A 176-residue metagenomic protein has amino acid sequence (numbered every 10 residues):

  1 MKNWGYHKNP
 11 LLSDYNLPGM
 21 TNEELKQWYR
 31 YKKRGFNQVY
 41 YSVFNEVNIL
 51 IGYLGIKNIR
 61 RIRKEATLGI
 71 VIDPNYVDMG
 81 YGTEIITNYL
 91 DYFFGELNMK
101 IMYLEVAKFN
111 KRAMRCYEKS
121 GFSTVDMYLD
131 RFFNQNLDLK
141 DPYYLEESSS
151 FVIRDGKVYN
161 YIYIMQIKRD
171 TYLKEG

Functional and structural regions predicted by a protein language model:
M1-E23, I162, Q166-G176: A short, well-structured alpha-helix characteristic of acyl/acetyltransferase catalytic modules
P18-V77, V158, I167-L173: Acetyl-CoA-dependent GNAT
T21, N110, F133-N134: Short secondary-structure capping/turn micro-motifs that flank functional sites
T67, V71, E84, I101 (+1 more regions): Amphipathic alpha-helical recognition patches that constitute DNA-binding helices
Y76, G80-Y89: Conserved acetyl-CoA pyrophosphate-binding loop and the N-cap/start of the following alpha-helix in GNAT-like
T83, G95, K108-D126, D141-P142: Conserved active-site alpha-helix within GNAT-family acetyltransferase domains
G95-E105: Conserved GNAT acetyl-CoA-binding A-motif
Y103-V106, G121-G156, Y161-I164: Conserved catalytic-core motifs of GNAT/GCN5-like acyltransferases
